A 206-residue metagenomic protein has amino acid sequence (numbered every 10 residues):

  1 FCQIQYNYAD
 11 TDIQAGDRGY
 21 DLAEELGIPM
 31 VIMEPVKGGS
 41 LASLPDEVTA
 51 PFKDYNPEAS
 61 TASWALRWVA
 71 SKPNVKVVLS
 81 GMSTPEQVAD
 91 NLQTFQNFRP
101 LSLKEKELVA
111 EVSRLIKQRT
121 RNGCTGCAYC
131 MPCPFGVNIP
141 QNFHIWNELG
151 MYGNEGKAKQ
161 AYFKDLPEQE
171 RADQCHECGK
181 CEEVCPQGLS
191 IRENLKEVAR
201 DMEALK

Functional and structural regions predicted by a protein language model:
F1-T125, Y129-V137, Q141, G156-A158 (+1 more regions): Beta/alpha (TIM)-barrel catalytic core signal, keyed to glycine-rich beta->alpha loops juxtaposed to Asp/Glu that bind
V69, E105, Q160-A161, P186 (+3 more regions): C-terminal intrinsically disordered extensions
K72, N91-F98, I145-G153, G188 (+2 more regions): Change "in soluble alpha/beta enzymes" to "in soluble alpha/beta proteins
V78-G81, C175, V184: Active-site-adjacent beta-strand anchor residues
R121-C130, A172-E182: Residues immediately within or flanking Cys/His clusters that coordinate Zn2+ in small zinc-binding modules
Y129-N147, K180-E197: Iron-sulfur cluster-binding cysteine motifs and their immediate structural context in ferredoxin-like electron-transfer
M151-K180, A204-K206: Short Fe-S-cluster ligation motifs
